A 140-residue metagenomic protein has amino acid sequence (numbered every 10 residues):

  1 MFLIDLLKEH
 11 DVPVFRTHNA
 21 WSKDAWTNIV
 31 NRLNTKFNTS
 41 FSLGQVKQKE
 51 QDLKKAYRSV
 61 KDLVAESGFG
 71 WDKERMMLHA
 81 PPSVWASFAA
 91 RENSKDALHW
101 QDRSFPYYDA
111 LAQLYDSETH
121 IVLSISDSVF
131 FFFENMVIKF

Functional and structural regions predicted by a protein language model:
M1-F37, K49-G68: Eukaryotic helical DNA- and histone-tail-recognition domains of regulatory proteins
F15-S22, T39, N93, A97-S104: Amphipathic alpha-helical protein-protein interaction segments
N34, K47-F140: Alpha-helical protein-interaction modules and their immediate flanks at structured-to-disordered junctions
